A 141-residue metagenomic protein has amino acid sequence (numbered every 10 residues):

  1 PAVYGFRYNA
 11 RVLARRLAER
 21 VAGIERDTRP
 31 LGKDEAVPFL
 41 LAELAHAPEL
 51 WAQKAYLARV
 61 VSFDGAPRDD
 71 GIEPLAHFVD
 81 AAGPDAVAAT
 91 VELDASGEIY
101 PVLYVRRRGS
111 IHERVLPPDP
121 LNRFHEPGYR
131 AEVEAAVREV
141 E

Functional and structural regions predicted by a protein language model:
P1: Short FAD-binding loop at a beta-strand-to-alpha-helix junction that anchors the flavin cofactor in diverse
Y4, Y8, R16-E141: Rossmann-like nucleotide/phosphate-binding core characteristic of flavoprotein oxidoreductases
L13: Glycine-rich phosphate/pyrophosphate-binding loop and the adjoining helix
